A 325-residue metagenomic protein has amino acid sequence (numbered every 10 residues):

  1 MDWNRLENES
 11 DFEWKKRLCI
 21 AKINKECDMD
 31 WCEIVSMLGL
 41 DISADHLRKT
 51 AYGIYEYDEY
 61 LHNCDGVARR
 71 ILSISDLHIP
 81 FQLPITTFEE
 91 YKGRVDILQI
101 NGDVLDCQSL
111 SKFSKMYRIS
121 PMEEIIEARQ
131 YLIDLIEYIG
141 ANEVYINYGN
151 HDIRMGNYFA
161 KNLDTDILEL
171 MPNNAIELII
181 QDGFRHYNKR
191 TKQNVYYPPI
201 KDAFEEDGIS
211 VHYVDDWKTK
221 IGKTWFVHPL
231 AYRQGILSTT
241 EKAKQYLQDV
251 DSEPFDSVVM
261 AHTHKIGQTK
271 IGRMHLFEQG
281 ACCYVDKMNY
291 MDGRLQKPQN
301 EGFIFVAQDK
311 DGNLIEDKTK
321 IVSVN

Functional and structural regions predicted by a protein language model:
N4-N8, C32-Y52: Short, basic interhelical loop/turn and adjoining N-cap of the next helix at nucleic-acid- or acidic-partner-contacting
S10-M29: Short, amphipathic alpha-helical "recognition" segments used to contact nucleic acids or chromatin
A51, D65-S73, G93, K318-N325: Polar, enzyme-active/binding microenvironments
N63-L72, K218-W225, I271-M274: Beta-strand-turn-beta hairpins that frame and shape the catalytic cleft of phosphate-ester-processing enzymes
S73-S75, I97-D103, Y145-N150, F226-P229 (+2 more regions): Active-site neighborhood of phospho(di)ester-bond hydrolases with catalytic His/Asp-centered motifs
I74, I79-R190: Core catalytic region of metal-dependent phosphoesterases/phosphodiesterases, especially metallo-beta-lactamase-like
N162-E241, A281: Active-site-proximal loop/helix segment associated with metal-binding centers of metalloenzymes
L230-K320: Conserved beta-sheet core of the metallophosphoesterase superfamily
